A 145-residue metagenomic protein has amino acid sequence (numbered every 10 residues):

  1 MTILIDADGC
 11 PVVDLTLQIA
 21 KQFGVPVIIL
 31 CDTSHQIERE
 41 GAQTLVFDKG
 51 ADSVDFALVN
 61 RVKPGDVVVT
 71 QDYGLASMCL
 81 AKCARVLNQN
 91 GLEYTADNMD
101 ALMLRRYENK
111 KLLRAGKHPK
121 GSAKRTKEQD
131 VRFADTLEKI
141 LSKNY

Functional and structural regions predicted by a protein language model:
T2-Y145: Nuclease catalytic cores that cleave nucleic-acid phosphodiester bonds, predominantly acidic two-metal-ion
